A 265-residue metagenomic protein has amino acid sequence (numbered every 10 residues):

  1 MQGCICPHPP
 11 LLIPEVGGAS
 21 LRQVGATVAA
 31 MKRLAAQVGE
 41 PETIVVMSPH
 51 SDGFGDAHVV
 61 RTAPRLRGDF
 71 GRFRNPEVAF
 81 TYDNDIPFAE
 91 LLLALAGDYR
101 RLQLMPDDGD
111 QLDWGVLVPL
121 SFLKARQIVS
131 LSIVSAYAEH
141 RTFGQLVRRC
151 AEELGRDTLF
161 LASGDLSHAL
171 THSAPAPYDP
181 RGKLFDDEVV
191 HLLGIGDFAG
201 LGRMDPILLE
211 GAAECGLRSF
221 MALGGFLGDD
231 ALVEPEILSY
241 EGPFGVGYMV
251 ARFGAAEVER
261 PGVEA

Functional and structural regions predicted by a protein language model:
M1-P41, G53-Q145, A174-A265: Flexible, D/E/H-enriched segments
T43-S48, R156-G164: Beta-strand elements within well-structured catalytic alpha/beta cores of enzymes that handle phosphate/sulfate esters
H50-D52, L166-S167: Catalytic metal-binding/acid-base residues of hydrolase active sites
A136-Y137, L166-A169: Short, catalytically relevant binding-site loops at active-site mouths
Q145-E153, T158: Non-transmembrane, aqueous-exposed alpha-helical and coiled segments at domain scale
T158, A169-S173: Short conserved catalytic/interaction loops centered on acidic-Pro-aromatic/His motifs
